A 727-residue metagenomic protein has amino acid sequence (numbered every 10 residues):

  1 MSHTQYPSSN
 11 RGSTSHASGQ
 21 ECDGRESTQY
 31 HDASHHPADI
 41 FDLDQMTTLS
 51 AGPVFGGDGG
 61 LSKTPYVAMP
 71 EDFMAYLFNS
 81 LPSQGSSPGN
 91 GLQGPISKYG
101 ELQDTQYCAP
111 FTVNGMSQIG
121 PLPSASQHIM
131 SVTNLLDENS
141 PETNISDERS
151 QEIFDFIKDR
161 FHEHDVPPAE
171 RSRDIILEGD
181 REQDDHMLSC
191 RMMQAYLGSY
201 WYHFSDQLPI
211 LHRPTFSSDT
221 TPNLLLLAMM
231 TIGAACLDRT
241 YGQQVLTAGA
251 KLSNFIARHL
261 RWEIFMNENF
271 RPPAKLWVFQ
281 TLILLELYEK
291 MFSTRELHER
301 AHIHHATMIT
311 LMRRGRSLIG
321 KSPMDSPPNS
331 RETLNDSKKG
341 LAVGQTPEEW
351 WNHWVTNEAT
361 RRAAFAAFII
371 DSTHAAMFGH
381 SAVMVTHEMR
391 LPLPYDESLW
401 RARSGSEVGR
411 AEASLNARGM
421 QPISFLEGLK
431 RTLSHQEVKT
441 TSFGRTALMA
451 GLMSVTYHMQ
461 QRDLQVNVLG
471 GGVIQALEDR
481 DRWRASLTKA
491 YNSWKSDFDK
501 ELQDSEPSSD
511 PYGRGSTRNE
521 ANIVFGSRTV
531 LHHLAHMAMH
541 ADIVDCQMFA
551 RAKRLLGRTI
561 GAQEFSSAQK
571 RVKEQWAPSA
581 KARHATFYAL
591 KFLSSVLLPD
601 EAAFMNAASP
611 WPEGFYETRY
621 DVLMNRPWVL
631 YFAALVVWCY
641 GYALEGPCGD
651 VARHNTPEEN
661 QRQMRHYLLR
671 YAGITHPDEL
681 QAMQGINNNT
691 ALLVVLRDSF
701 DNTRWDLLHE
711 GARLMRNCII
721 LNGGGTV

Functional and structural regions predicted by a protein language model:
S2-P222, I232-A235, G242-L246, A257-E263 (+9 more regions): Intrinsically disordered, low-complexity activation-like regions
P273-L284: Elongated alpha-helical scaffolds
R295, E299: Eukaryotic phosphoinositide-binding membrane-targeting regions
